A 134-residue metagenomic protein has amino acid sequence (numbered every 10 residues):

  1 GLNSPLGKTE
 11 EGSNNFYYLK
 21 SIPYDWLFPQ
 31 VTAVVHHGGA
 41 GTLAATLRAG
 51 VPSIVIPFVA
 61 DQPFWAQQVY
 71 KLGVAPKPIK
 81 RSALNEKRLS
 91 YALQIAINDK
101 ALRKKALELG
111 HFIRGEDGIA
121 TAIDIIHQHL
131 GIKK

Functional and structural regions predicted by a protein language model:
G1-K134: Catalytic core of nucleotide-sugar-dependent glycosyltransferases
